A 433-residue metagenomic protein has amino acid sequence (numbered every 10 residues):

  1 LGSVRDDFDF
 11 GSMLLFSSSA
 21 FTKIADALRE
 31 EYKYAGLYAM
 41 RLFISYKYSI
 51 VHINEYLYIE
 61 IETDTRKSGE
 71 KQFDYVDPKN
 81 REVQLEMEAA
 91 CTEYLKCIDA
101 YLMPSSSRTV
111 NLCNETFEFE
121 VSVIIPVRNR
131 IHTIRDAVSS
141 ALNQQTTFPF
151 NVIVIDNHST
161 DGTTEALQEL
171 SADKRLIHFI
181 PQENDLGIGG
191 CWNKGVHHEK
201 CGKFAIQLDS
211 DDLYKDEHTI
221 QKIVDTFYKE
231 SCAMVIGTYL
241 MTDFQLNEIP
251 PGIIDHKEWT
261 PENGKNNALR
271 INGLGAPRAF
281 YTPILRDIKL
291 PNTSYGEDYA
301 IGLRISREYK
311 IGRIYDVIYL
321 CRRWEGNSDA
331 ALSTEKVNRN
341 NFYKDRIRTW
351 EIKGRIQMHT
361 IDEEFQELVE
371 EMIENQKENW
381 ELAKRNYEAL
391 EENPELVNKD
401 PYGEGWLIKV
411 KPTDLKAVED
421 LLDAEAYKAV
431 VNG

Functional and structural regions predicted by a protein language model:
L1, H218-P251: Conserved donor NDP-sugar-binding/catalytic core segment of glycosyltransferases
L1-F10, P251-I271: Short, flexible, basic/aromatic active-site loop/helix in glycosyltransferases
E31-M40, S294-I301: Acidic donor-binding loop at a coil-to-helix junction in glycosyltransferase catalytic cores that engages
V51-L57, I61-T63, T238, G312-I318 (+1 more regions): Catalytic beta-strand/loop signature of glycosyltransferases that borders the donor
S139-P149: Short, acidic, metal-binding catalytic loop of nucleotide-sugar glycosyltransferases
D156-A166, N184: A conserved acidic beta->alpha catalytic loop
Q182-K200: Glycine-rich, basic loop-to-helix element that forms the pyrophosphate-binding segment of sugar-nucleotide handling
G202-L213: Short beta-strand-to-loop acidic/aromatic patch adjacent to the donor-nucleotide binding site
